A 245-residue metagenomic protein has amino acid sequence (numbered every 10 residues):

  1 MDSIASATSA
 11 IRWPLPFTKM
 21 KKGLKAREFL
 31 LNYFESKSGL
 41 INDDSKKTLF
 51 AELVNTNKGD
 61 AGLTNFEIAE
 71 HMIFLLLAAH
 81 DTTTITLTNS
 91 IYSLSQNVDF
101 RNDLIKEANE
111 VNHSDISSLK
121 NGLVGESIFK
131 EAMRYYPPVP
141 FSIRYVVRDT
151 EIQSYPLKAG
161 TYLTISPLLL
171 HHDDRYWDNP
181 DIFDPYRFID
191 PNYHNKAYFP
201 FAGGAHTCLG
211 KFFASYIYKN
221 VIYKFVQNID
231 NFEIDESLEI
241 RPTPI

Functional and structural regions predicted by a protein language model:
M1-G39, F66, H113-I116: Cytochrome P450 catalytic-domain helical core, especially the substrate-recognition surface and oxygen-activation
A26-T86: Conserved cytochrome P450 catalytic core segment spanning the I/J/K helices
N32, S36, S114-Q153, D174: Conserved cytochrome P450 K-helix E-x-x-R motif and the immediately C-terminal K′/meander segment
A78, I116-S117, Q153-Y155, I189-V221 (+2 more regions): Cytochrome P450 heme-thiolate "Cys pocket" and heme-binding signature region
H80-E107, K211-I229: Cytochrome P450 catalytic-core helices
I165-P191: Conserved cytochrome P450 K-helix/beta-meander segment immediately N-terminal to the heme-binding cysteine loop
